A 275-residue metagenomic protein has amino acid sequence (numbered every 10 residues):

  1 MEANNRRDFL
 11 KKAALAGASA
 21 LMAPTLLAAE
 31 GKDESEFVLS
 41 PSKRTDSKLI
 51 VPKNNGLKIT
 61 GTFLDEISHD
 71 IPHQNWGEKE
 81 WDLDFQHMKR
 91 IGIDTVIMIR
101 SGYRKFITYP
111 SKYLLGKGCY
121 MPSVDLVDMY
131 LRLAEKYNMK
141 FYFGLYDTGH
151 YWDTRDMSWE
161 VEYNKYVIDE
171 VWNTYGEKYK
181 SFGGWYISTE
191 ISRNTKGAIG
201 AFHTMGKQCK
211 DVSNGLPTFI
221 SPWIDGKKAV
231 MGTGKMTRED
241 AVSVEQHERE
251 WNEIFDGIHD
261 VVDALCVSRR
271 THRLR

Functional and structural regions predicted by a protein language model:
M1-E2, L27-S47: Basic/polar N-terminal segments that are highly enriched at the extreme N-terminus, encompassing both cleavable
E2, D8-E30: N-terminal export signals
R6-R7, K210: Short, cationic motifs built from Arg/Lys/His that form the positively charged side of catalytic pockets
R7-D8, T45: Positively charged, low-complexity intrinsically disordered regions
G17-A18, E34, P72: Residues in flexible loops and secondary-structure boundaries
P41-R275: Glycan-processing catalytic domains of CAZymes
